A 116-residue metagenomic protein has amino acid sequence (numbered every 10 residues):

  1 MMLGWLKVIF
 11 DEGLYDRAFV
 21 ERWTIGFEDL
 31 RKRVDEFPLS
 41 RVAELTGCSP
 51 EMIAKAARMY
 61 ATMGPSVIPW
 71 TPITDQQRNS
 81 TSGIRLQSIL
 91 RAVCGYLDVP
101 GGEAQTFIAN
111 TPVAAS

Functional and structural regions predicted by a protein language model:
M1-P112: Cofactor-pocket helix-loop regions in the catalytic cores of large enzyme subunits
A115-S116: Long, low-complexity segments enriched in small/aliphatic residues
